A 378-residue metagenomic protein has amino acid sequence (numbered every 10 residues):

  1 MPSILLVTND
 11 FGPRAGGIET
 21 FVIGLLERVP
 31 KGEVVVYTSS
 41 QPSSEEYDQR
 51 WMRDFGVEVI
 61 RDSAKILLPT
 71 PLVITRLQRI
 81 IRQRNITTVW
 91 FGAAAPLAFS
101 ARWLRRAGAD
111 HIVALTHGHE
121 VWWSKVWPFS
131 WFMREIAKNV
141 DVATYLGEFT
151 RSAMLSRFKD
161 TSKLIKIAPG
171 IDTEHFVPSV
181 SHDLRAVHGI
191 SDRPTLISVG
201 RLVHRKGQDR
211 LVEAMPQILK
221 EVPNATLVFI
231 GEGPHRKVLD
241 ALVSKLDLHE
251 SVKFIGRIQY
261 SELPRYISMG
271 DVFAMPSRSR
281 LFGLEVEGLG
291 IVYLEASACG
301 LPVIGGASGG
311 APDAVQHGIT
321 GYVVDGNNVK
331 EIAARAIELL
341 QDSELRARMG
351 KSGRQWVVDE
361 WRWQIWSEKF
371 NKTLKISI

Functional and structural regions predicted by a protein language model:
L5-V7, T144, I190-K206, V212-M215: Conserved donor-binding/catalytic core segment of Leloir-type glycosyltransferases
F91-L97: Short His-centered aromatic/hydrophobic patch
F149, G170: Carbohydrate-associated surface elements
V177-I190: A short helix/loop element that forms part of the nucleotide-sugar donor recognition site in Leloir-type
K237-E262, V272: Nucleotide-activated donor-binding/catalytic signature segment of Leloir-type glycosyltransferases, i.e., the conserved
S251, S268-V286, L301: Acidic donor-binding loop of glycosyltransferase active sites
Y293, A298, P302-G305, V315: Short hydrophobic beta-strand element within catalytic cores of glycosyltransferases and related nucleotide-activated
Q316-G318, Y322-V329, E338-E344: Conserved acidic donor-binding segment of nucleotide-sugar-dependent glycosyltransferases
